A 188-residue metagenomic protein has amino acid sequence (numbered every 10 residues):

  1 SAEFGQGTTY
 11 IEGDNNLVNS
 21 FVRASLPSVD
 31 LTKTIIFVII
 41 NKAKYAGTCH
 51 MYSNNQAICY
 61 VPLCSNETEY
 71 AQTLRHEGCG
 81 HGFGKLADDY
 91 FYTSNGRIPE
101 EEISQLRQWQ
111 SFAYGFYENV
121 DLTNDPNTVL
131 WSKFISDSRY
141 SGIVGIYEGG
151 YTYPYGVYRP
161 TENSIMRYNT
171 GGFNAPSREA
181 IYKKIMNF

Functional and structural regions predicted by a protein language model:
S1-T93: Active-site-proximal segment of zinc-dependent metalloprotease catalytic domains
A87-F188: Replace "(M1/M4/M9/M12/WLM)" with "(e.g., M1/M4/M8/M9/M12/M26/WLM)" and add "not limited to" to clarify scope
